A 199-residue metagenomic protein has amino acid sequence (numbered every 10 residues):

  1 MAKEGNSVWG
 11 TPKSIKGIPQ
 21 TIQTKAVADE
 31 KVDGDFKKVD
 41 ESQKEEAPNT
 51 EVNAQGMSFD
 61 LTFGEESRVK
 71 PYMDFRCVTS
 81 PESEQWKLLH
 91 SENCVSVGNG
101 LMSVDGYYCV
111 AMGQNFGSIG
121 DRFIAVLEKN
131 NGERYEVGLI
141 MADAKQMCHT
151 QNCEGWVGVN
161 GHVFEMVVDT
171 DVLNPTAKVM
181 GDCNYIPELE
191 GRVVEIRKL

Functional and structural regions predicted by a protein language model:
M1, K25-V27, E46: Residue-level detector of intrinsically disordered, flexible termini and proteolytic processing junctions
K3-I15, V39, Q43-L199: Solvent-exposed, well-ordered loop and adjacent helix/strand elements within mature globular domains that form
G5-G34: Juxtamembrane proline-rich low-complexity "stalk" or linker regions positioned immediately after a signal peptide
